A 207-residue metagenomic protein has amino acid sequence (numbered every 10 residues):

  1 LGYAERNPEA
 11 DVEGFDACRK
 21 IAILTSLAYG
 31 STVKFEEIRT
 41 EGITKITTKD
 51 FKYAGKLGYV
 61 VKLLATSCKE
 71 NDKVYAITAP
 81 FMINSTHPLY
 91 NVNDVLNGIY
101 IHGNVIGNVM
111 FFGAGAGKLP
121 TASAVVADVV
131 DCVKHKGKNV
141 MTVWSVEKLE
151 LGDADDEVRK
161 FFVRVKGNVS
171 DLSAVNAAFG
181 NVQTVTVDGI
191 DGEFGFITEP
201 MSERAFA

Functional and structural regions predicted by a protein language model:
L1-N91, L96-G98: Substrate-binding/catalytic subdomain of NAD(P)-dependent oxidoreductase enzymes
Y3, K49-V61, N108-A116, P120 (+1 more regions): Short secondary-structure transition/capping segments
V12-K20, K45-K49, L96, A116 (+3 more regions): Conserved active-site and cofactor/substrate-binding residues in soluble primary-metabolism enzymes
T25-A28, V74-Y75, Y100-V105, L149-L151 (+1 more regions): Short amphipathic alpha-helical segments, especially helix-boundary/capping motifs
C68, M82-N84, N104-N108, G115-K118 (+2 more regions): Short, glycine-/Ser/Thr-/acidic-enriched flexible segments
A79-N104, K118, A178-D191, T198-P200: Low-complexity, glycine/alanine/valine/leucine- and proline-rich hydrophobic stretches
P88-W144, K148-V158: ATP-dependent carboxylate/acyl-activation modules
V129-A207: A conserved regulatory-domain signal marking ACT and ACT-like small-molecule sensing domains and adjacent regulatory
